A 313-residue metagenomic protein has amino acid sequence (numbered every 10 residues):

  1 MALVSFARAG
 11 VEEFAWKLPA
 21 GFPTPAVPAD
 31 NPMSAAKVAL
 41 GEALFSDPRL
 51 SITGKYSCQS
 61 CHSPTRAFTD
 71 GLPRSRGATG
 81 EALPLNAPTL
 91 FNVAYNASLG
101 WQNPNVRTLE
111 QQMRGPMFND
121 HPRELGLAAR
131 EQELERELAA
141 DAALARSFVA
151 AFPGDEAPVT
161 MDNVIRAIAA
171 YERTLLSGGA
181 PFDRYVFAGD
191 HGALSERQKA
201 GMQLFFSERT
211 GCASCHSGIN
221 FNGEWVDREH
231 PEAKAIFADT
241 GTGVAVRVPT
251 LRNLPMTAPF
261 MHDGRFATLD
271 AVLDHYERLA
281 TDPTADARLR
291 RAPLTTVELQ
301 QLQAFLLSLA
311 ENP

Functional and structural regions predicted by a protein language model:
M1-L3: Bacterial N-terminal signal peptides
F6-P313: Periplasmic c-type cytochrome electron-transfer domains
